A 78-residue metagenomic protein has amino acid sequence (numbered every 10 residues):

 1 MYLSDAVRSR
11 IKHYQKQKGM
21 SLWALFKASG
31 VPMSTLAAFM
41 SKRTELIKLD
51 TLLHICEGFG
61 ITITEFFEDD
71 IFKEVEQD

Functional and structural regions predicted by a protein language model:
M1, H13, A38, F67-D78: Short, charged recognition helix plus adjacent turn of helix-turn-helix-like nucleic-acid-binding domains
M1-S21: A short, Lys/Arg-rich alpha-helix, primarily the initiator
K12, W23, L53, T64: Residues within the helices of the helix-turn-helix
Q15, F26, C56: The alpha-helix within a helix-turn-helix
G19-A38: Short alpha-helical DNA-recognition segment
P32, R43, D70-E74: The DNA-recognition helices of helix-turn-helix-type DNA-binding domains
R43-H54: Short, basic-rich loop-to-helix N-cap that marks the start of a DNA-contacting helix
E57-F66: Intrinsically disordered, low-complexity basic tails/linkers immediately adjacent to helix-turn-helix/homeobox/MYB/SANT
